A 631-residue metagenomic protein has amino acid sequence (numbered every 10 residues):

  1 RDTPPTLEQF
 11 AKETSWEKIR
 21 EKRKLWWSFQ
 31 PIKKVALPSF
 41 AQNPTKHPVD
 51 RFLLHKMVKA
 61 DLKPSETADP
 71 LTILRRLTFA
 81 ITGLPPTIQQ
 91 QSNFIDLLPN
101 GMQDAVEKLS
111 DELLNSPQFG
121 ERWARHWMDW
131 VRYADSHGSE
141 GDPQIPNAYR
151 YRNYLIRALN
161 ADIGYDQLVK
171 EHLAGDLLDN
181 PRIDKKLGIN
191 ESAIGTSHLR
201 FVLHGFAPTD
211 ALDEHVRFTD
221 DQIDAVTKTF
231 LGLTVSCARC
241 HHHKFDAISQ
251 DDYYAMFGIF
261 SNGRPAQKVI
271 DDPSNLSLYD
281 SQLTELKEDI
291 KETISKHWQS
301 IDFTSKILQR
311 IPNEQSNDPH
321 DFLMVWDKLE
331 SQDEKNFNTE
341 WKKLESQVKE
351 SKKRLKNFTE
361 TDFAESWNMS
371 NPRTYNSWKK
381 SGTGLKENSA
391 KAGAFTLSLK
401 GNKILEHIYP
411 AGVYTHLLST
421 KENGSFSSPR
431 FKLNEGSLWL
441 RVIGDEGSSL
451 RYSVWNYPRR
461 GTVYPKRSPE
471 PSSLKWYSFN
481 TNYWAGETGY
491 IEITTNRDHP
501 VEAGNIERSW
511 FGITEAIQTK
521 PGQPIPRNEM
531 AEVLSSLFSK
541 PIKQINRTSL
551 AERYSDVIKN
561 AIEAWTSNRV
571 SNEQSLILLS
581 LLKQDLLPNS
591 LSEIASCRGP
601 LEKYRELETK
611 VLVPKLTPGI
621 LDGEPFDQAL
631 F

Functional and structural regions predicted by a protein language model:
R1-V35, K59-P64, R75-L84, I88-N100 (+4 more regions): Substrate/cofactor-recognition hotspot
P5-S281, D622-F631: Short, structured secondary-structure elements that scaffold catalytic or ligand/cofactor-binding regions
W27, T196, V235, G424-P429 (+3 more regions): Residue-level detector of short, conserved catalytic/binding motifs and their immediate flanks
N371-Y409: Extracellular glycan-recognition surfaces and repeat-rich motifs
G384-T396, E446-R460: Extended low-complexity, serine/threonine- and proline-enriched intrinsically disordered segments
I404-L438, G447-R451, L474-F479: Short beta-strands within extracellular/lumenal beta-sheet-rich domains
L438-W455, E502-R508: Beta-strand acidic-aromatic groove motif in beta-rich domains, primarily in extracellular
W455-R508, T514-I525: Extracellular carbohydrate recognition and processing domains and analogous Trp-centered ligand-binding platforms
